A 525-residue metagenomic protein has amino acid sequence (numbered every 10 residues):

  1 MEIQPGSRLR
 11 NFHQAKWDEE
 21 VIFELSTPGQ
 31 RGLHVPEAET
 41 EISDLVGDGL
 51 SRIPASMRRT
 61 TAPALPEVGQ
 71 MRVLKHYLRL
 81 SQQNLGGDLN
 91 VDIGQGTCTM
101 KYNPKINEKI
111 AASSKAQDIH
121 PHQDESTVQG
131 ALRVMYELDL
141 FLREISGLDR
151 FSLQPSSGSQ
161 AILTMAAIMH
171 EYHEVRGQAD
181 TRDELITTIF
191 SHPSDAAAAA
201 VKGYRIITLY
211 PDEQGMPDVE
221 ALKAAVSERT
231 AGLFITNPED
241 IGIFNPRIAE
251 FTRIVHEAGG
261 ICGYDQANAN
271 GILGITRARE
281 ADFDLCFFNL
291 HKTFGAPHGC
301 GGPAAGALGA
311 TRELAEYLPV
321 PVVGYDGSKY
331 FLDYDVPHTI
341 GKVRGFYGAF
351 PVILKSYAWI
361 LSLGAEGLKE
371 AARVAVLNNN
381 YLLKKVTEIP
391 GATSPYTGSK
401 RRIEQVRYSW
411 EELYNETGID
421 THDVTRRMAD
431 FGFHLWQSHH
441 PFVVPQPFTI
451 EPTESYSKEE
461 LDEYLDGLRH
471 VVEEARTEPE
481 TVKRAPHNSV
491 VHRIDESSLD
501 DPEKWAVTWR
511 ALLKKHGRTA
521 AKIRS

Functional and structural regions predicted by a protein language model:
M1-D149, A167, E174-G177, T276 (+3 more regions): Non-catalytic terminal extensions of PLP-dependent enzymes
V91-M100, S159-I162, P193, G299-A304 (+1 more regions): FAD-binding core of FAD-dependent oxidoreductases, characterized by glycine-rich FAD pyrophosphate-binding loops
G96, Q154, T188, T236-F244 (+5 more regions): Glycine- and other small-residue-rich loops at beta-strand/loop junctions that grip anionic moieties
G130-R133, Q160-F331, H338, G418-I419 (+1 more regions): Conserved PLP-enzyme active-site core in the AAT-like
D149-P155, E184-T187: A short, small-residue-rich loop immediately preceding and capping a beta-strand
S152, I207-L209, W436: General small-molecule cofactor/ligand-binding pocket signal
S156, D212, T236-P238, S409-L413 (+1 more regions): Short strand-loop junctions, especially beta-strand C-caps/beta-turns that link beta-sheets to coils or alpha-helices
